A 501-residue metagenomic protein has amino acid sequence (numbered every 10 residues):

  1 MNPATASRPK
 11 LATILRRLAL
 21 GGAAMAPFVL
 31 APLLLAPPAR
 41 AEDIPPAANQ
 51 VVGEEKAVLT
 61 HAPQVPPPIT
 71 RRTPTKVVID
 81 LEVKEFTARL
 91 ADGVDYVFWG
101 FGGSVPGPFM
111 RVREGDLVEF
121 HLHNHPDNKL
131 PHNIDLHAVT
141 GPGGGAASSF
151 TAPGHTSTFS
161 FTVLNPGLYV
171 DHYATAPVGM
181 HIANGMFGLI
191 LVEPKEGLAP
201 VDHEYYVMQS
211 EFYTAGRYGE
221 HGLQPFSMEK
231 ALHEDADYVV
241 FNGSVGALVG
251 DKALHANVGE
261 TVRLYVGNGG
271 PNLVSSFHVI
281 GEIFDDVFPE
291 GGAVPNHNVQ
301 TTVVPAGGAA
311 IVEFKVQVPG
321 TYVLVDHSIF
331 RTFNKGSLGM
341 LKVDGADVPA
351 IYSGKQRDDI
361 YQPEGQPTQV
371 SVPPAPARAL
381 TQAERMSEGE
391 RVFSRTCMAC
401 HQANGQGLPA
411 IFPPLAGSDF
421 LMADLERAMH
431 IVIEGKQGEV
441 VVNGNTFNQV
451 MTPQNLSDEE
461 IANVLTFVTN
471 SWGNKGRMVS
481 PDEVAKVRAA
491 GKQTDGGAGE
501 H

Functional and structural regions predicted by a protein language model:
M1-R16: N-terminal secretory signal peptides that target proteins for export/translocation
N2, A41-R391, R395-T396, P409: Copper-binding active sites and cupredoxin-like electron-transfer domains, recognizing His/Cys-rich ligand loops
A19-A36: Bacterial N-terminal signal peptides
A174-P177, F212, H401-L408, I433 (+1 more regions): Detector for the c-type heme attachment site
I182-V201, K335-L341, A416-E459, N463: Extended, polar beta-sheet/loop recognition surfaces of beta-rich domains that mediate binding to diverse ligands
S371-E384, E390, V441-H501: Flexible coil segments in periplasmic/lumen-exposed cytochrome c-class electron-transfer proteins
A383-L408, G417, L421-E434, H501: Sequence/structural segment immediately N-terminal to covalent heme-attachment motifs in c-type and related
Q406-I411, F447: Short acidic (Asp/Glu) and glycine-rich catalytic loops that position anionic groups and cofactors
